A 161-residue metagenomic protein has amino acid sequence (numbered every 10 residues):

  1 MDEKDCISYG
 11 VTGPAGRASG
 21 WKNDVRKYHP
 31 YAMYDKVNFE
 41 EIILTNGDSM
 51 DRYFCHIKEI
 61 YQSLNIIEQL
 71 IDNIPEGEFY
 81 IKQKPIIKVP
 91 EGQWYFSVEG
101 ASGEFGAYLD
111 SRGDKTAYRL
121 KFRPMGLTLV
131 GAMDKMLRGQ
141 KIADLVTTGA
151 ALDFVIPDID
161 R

Functional and structural regions predicted by a protein language model:
M1-R161: Active-site bordering "gate/hinge" segments that shape substrate access to catalytic or cofactor-binding pockets
